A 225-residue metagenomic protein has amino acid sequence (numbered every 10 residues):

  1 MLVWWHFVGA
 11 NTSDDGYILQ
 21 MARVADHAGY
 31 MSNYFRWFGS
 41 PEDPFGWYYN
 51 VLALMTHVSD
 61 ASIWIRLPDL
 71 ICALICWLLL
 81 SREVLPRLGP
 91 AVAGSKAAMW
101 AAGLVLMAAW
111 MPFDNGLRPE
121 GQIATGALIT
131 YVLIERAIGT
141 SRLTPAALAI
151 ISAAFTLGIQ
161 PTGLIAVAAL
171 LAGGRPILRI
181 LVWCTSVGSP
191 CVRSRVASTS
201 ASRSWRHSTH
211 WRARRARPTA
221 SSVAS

Functional and structural regions predicted by a protein language model:
M1-V3, W100-L106, V196-S200: Alpha-helical transmembrane segments
L2-A93, W110-G116, I123-T125: Active-site lumenal/periplasmic loops and adjacent helix-entry segments of GT-C-fold, multi-pass membrane
H6, L54, L79-R87, L133-I138 (+3 more regions): Hydrophobic membrane-targeting alpha-helices
D14-M21, R175-S225: Transmembrane-lumen/periplasm boundary regions of multi-pass, lipid-linked membrane glycan transferases
F35, L157-Q160, S225: Short aromatic-rich membrane-water interface segments that cap or initiate transmembrane helices in multi-pass membrane
L74, L78, V132, A201-W205: Alpha-helical transmembrane segments
L85-G94, G139-L143, L181-G188: Membrane-interface helix-boundary motifs at transmembrane edges
A93-P176, V192: Membrane-embedded helix bundles of polyisoprenyl
